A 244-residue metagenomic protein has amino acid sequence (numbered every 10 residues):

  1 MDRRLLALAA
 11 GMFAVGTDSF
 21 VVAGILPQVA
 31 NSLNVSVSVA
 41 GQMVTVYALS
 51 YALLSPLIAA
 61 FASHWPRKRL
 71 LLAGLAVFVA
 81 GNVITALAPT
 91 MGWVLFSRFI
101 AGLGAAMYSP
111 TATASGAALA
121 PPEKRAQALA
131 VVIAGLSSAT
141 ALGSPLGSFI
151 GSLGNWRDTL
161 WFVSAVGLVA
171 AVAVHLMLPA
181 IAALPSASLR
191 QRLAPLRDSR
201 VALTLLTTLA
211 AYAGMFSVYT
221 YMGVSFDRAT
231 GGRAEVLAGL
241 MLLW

Functional and structural regions predicted by a protein language model:
R4-V37, S55-I58, V218-G223: Extracytoplasmic
F20, A48-P56, T140-A141: Residue-level signature of mid-helix packing/kink "hotspots" within the transmembrane helices of 12-pass Major
V29-A30, F61-A62, L146-G154, F226-D227: Interfacial helix-cap and linker-helix signal at transmembrane-aqueous boundaries of multi-pass secondary transporters
L53-G92: Conserved MFS/SLC helix-loop-helix module at the cytosolic interface between two early adjacent transmembrane helices
G81-A86, A101, A117, V174: MFS-fold secondary transporters
M91, S97-L136: Cytoplasmic helix-loop-helix junction between adjacent transmembrane helices in 12-TM secondary transporters
S164-L184: C-terminal membrane-cytosol helix-exit motif in multi-pass small-molecule transporters
L178-T207: Juxtamembrane intracellular "pre-TM" segments in multi-pass secondary transporters
